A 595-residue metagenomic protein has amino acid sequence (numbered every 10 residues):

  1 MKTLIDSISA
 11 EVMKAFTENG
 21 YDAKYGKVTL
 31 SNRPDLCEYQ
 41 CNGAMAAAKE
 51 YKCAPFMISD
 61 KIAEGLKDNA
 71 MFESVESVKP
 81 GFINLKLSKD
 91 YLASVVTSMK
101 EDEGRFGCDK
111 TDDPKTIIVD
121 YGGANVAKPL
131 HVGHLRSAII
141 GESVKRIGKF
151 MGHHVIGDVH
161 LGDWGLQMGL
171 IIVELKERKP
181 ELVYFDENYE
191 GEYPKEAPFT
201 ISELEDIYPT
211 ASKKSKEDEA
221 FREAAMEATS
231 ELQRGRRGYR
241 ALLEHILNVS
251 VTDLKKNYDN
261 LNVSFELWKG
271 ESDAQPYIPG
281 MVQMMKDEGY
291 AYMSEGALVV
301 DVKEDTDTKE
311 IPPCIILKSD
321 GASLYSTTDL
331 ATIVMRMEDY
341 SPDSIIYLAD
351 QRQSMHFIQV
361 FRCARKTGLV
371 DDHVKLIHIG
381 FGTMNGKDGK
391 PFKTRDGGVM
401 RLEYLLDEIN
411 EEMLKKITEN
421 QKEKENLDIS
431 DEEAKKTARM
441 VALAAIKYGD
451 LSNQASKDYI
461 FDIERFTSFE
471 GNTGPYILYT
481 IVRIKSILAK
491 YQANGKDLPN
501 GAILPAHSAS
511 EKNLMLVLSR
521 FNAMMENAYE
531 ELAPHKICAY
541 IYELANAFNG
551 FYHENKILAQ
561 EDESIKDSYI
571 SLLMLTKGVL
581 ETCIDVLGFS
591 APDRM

Functional and structural regions predicted by a protein language model:
M1-Y21: Generic start-of-chain signal for non-secretory N-termini
T17, Y21-A46, Y51-M595: NTP-dependent nucleotidyl-transfer catalytic core
